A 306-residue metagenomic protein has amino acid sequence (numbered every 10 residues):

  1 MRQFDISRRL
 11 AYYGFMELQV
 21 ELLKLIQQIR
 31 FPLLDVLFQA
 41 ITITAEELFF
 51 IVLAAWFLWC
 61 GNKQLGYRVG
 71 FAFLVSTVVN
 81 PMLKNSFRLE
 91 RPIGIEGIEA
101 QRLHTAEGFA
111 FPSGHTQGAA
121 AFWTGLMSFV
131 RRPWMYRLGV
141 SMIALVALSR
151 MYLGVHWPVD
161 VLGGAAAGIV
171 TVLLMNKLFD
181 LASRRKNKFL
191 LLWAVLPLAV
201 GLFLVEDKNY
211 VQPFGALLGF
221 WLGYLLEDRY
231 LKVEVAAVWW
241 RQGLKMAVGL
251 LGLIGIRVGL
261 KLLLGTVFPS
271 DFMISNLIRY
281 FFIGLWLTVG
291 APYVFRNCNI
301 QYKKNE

Functional and structural regions predicted by a protein language model:
R2-F49, N80-G108, A236-V248, G252-I256 (+1 more regions): N-terminal transmembrane-helix/juxtamembrane module of multi-pass inner/ER membrane proteins
L48-A72: Polybasic, low-complexity association/targeting segments
L53-A55, Y67, T77, I93-K261: Membrane-embedded catalytic cores of phosphoryl/pyrophosphoryl-handling enzymes
L58-C60, W123, W286: Tryptophan-centered motif/residue detector
W59, V79, A147-L148, L222 (+1 more regions): Hydrophobic membrane-targeting signal helices
K63-E90: Membrane helical hairpin/interfacial module
